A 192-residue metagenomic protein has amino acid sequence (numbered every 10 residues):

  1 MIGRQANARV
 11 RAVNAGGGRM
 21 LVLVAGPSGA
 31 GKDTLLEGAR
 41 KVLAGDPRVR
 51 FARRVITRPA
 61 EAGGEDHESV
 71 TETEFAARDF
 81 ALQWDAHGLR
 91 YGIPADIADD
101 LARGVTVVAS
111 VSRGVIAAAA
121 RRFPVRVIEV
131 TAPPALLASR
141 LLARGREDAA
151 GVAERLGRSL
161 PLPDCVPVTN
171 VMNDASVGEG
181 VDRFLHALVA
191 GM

Functional and structural regions predicted by a protein language model:
V24: Hydrophobic anchor at the beta1->P-loop junction of P-loop NTPases
P27: P-loop (Walker A) phosphate-binding loop of NTP-binding proteins
A30: ATP-binding Walker
D33: Walker A/P-loop
K41-F51: Post-Walker A helix-loop "phosphate-sensing" segment adjacent to the P-loop in P-loop NTPases
R50-V107, V111-G114: ATP-dependent small-molecule kinase phosphotransfer cores that center on conserved nucleotide phosphate-binding segments
V108-V111, R121-A143: Conserved phosphate-donor/acceptor-positioning beta-strand/loop module used by diverse small-molecule
R144-G191: Small-molecule kinase domains that catalyze NTP-dependent phosphoryl transfer to phosphate-bearing small molecules
